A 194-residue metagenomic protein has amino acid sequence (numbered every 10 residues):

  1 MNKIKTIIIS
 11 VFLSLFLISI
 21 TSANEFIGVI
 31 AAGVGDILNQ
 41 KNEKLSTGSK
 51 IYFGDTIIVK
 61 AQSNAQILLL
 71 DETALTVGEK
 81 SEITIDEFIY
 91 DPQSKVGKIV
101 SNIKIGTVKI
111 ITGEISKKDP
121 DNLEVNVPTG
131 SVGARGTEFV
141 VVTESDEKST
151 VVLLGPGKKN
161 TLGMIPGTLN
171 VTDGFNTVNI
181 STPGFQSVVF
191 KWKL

Functional and structural regions predicted by a protein language model:
M1-V11: Bacterial N-terminal signal peptides that target proteins for export
S10-I18: Bacterial N-terminal signal peptides
A23-T56, K60, N64, L69-K193: Flexible, surface-exposed loop/linker segments and immediately adjacent secondary-structure boundaries
